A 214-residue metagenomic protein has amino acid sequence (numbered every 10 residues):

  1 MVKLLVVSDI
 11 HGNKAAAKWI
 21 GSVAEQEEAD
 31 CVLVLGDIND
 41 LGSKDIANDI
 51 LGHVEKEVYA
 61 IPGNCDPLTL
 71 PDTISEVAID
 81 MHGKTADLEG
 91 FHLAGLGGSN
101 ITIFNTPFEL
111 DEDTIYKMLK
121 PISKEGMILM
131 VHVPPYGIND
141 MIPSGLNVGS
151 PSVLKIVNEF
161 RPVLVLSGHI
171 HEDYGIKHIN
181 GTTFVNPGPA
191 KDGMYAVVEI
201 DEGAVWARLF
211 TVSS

Functional and structural regions predicted by a protein language model:
M1-L5, A86-G95, K124, I128 (+2 more regions): Beta-strand-turn-beta hairpins that frame and shape the catalytic cleft of phosphate-ester-processing enzymes
V6-S8, V32-D37, V58-N64, D80-M81 (+4 more regions): Active-site neighborhood of phospho(di)ester-bond hydrolases with catalytic His/Asp-centered motifs
V7-L88: Core catalytic region of metal-dependent phosphoesterases/phosphodiesterases, especially metallo-beta-lactamase-like
H11-A16, N39-K44, N64-P71, I101-I103 (+3 more regions): Active-site environment of divalent metal-dependent phosphoester hydrolases
E27, K124, F160: Active-site charged/polar residues at nucleotide-handling catalytic sites that mediate phosphoryl, nucleotidyl
Y59, M141-E202: Conserved beta-sheet core of the metallophosphoesterase superfamily
C65-S152: Conserved catalytic scaffold of divalent metal-dependent phosphoesterases
A207-S214: Short, solvent-exposed aromatic-acidic interface loops
